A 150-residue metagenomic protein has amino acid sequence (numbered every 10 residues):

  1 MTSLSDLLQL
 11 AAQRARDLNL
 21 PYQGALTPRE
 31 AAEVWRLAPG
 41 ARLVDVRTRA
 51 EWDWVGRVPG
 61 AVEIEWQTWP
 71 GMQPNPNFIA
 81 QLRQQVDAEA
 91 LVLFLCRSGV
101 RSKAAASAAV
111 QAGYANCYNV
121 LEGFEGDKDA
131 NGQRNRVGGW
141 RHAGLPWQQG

Functional and structural regions predicted by a protein language model:
M1-A41, R49-L91, S102-G150: Rhodanese-like catalytic fold shared by cysteine-dependent sulfurtransferases and DSP/PTP-type phosphatases
D45, G99: Conserved G/P- and acidic residue-centered "switch" motifs that form tight phosphate/ATP-binding loops in soluble
F94-L95: Short, surface-exposed ligand- or partner-binding patches at beta-edge/loop junctions that are enriched in aromatics
